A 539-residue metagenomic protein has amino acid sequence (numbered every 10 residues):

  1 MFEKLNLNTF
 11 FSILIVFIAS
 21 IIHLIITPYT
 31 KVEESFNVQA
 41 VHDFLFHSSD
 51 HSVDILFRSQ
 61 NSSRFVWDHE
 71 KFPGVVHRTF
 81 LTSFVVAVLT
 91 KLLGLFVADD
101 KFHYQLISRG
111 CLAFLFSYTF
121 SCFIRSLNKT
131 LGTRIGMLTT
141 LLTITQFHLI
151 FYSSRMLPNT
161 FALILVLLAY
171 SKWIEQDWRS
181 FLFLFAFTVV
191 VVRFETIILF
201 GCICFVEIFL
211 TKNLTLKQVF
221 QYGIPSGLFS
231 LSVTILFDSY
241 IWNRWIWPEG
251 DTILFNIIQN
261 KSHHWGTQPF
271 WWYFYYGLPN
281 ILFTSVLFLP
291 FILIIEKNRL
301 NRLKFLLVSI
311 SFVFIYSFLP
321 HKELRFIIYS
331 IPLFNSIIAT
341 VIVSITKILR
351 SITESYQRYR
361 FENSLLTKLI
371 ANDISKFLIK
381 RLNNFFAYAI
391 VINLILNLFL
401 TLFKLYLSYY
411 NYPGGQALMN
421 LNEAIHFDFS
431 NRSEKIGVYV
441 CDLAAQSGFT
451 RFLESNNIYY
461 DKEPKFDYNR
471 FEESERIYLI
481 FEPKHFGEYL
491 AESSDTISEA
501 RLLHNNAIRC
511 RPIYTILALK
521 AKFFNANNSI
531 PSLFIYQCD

Functional and structural regions predicted by a protein language model:
M1-H23, S108, S121, N128 (+1 more regions): Start-transfer (signal-anchor) and selected internal transmembrane alpha helices of multi-pass inner/ER membrane
F10-V16, S232, L306-I310, S336 (+1 more regions): Signature aromatic-anchored transmembrane alpha helix within multi-pass, membrane-resident enzymes that catalyze glycan
S20-L24, T139-L141, T145-S153, L167-F194 (+2 more regions): Membrane-interface alpha helices of multi-pass inner-membrane proteins
T30-V32, F151-F161: Short acidic/glycine- and proline-prone juxtamembrane loop motifs at membrane-interface regions of multi-pass membrane
L106-I135: Transmembrane-helix motifs of polytopic, lipid-linked glycan transferases
A169-T188, E195-L231, L293-K297, S336 (+2 more regions): Perimembrane helix-loop-helix junctions
Y275-N301, D373-K376: Hydrophobic, aromatic-rich transmembrane alpha-helices and their immediate juxtamembrane boundary segments
E354, F377-Q537: Catalytic lumenal/periplasmic loop and adjoining terminal transmembrane helix of membrane glycan-assembly enzymes
